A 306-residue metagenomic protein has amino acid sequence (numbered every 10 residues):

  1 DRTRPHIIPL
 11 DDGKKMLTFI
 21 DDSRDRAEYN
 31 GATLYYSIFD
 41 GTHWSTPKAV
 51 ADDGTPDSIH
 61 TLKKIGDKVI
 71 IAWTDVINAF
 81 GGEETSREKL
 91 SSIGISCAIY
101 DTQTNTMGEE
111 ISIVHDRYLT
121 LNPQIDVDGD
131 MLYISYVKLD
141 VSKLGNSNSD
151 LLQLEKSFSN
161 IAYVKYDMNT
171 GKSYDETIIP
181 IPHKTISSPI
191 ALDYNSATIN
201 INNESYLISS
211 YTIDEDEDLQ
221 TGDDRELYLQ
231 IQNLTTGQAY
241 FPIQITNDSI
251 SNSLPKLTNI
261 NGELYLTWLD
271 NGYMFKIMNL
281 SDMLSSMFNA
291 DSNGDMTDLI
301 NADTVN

Functional and structural regions predicted by a protein language model:
D1-N306: Extracellular, repeat-based ectodomains that mediate carbohydrate processing or recognition
